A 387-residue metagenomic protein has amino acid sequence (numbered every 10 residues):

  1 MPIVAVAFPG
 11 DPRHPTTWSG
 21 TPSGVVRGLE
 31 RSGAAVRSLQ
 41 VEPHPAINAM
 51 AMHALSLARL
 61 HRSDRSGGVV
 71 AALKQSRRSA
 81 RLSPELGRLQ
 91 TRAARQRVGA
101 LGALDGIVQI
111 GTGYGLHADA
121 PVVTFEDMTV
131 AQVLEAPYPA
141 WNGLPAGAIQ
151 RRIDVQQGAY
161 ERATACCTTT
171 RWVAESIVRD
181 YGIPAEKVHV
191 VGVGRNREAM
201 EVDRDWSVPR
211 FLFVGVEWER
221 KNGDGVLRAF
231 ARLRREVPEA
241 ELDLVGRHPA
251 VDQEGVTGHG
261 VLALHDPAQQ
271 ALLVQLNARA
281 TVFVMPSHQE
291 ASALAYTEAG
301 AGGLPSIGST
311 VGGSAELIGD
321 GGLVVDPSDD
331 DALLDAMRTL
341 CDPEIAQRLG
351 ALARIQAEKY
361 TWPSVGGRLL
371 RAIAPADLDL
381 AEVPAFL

Functional and structural regions predicted by a protein language model:
P145-C166: Membrane-proximal helix-turn-helix segments that form the acceptor-binding/catalytic region of lipid-linked
C167, E201-K221, V226-R232, L242: Conserved donor-binding/catalytic core segment of Leloir-type glycosyltransferases
W172, G194: Carbohydrate-associated surface elements
G246-A278, V282: Nucleotide-activated donor-binding/catalytic signature segment of Leloir-type glycosyltransferases, i.e., the conserved
H288: Aromatic "clamp/platform" in nucleotide-sugar-dependent glycosyltransferases that forms part of the donor/acceptor
Y296, P305-G308: Short hydrophobic beta-strand element within catalytic cores of glycosyltransferases and related nucleotide-activated
L323-D330, T339-E344: Conserved acidic donor-binding segment of nucleotide-sugar-dependent glycosyltransferases
I345-K359: A short, well-ordered alpha-helix in the C-terminal region of glycosyltransferases
